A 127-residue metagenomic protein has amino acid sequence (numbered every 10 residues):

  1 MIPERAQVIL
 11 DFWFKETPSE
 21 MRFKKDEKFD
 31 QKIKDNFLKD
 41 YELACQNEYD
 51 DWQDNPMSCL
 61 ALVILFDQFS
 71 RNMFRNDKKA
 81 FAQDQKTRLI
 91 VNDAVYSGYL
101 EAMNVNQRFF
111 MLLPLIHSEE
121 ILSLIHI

Functional and structural regions predicted by a protein language model:
I2, Q7-I9, L100-E101: N-terminal alpha-helical interaction modules that lie
Q7-D35: N-terminal export signals and maturation junctions of secreted/periplasmic proteins
K34-D54, K86-G98: Short amphipathic alpha-helical segments and their helix-coil junctions
F37-N47, M57-M73: Extended cationic-aromatic binding surfaces that line active-site or macromolecule-binding grooves and engage
D50-L60, Y99-N106: Structural motif
L65, R71-A102: Helix-adjacent hinge/juxtasegments
F109-P114: Amphipathic alpha-helical interface segments
I125-I127: Conserved small/polar residues in nucleotide/adenosyl-binding loops
